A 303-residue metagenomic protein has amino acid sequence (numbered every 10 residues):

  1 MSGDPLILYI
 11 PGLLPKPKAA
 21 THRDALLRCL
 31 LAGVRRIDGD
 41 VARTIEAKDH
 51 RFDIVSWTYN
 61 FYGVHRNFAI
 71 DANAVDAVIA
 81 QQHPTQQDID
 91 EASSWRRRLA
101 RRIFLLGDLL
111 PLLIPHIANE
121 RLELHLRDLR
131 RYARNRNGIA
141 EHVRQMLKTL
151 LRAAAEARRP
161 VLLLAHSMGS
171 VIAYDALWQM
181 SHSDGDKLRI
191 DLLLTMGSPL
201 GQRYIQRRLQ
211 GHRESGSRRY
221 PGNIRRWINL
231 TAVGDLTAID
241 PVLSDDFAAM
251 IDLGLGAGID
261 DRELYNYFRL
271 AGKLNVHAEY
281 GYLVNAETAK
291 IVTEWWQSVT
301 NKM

Functional and structural regions predicted by a protein language model:
M1-W57, Y62-F68, L106-L164, S170-M303: Lipid deacylating catalytic domains
W57-Q81, T85-I89: N-terminal accessory regions of S-adenosyl-L-methionine
V78-L113: Low-complexity, serine/threonine/proline-enriched polar segments
